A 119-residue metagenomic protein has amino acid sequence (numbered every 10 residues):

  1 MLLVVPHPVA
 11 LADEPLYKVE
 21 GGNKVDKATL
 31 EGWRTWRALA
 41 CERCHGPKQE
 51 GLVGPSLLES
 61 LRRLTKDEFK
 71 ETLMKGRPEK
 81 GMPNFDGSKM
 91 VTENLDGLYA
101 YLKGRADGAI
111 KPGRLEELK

Functional and structural regions predicted by a protein language model:
M1-L2, L98: Residue-level signal for nonpolar/aromatic packing positions in well-ordered secondary structure
L2-V9: C-terminal segment of classical bacterial N-terminal signal peptides
P6, T35-A38: Processing junctions and N-termini across compartments
D13-A28, A38-L39, K80-K119: Flexible coil segments in periplasmic/lumen-exposed cytochrome c-class electron-transfer proteins
G22-N23, K27-R34, G46-N84: Gly/Gly-Pro-rich "capping" loops immediately C-terminal to redox-active cysteine motifs in periplasmic/lumenal
C41-C44: Short cysteine clusters
